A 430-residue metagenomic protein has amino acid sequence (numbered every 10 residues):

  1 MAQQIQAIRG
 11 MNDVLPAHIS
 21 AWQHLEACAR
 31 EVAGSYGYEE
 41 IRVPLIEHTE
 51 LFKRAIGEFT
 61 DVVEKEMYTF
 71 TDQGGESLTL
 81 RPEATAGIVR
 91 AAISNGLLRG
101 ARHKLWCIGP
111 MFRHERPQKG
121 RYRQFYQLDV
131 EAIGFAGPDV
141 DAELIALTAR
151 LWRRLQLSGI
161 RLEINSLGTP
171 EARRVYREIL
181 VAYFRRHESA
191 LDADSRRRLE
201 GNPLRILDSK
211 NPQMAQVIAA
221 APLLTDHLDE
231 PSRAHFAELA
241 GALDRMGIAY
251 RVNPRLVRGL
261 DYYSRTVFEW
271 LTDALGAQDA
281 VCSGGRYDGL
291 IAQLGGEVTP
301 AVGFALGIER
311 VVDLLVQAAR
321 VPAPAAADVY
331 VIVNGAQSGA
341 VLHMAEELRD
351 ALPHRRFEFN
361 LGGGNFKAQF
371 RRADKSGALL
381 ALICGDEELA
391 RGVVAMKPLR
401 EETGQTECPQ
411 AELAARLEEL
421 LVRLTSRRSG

Functional and structural regions predicted by a protein language model:
M1-R428: TRNA-recognition modules of translation machinery and tRNA-sensing kinases, especially anticodon-binding
